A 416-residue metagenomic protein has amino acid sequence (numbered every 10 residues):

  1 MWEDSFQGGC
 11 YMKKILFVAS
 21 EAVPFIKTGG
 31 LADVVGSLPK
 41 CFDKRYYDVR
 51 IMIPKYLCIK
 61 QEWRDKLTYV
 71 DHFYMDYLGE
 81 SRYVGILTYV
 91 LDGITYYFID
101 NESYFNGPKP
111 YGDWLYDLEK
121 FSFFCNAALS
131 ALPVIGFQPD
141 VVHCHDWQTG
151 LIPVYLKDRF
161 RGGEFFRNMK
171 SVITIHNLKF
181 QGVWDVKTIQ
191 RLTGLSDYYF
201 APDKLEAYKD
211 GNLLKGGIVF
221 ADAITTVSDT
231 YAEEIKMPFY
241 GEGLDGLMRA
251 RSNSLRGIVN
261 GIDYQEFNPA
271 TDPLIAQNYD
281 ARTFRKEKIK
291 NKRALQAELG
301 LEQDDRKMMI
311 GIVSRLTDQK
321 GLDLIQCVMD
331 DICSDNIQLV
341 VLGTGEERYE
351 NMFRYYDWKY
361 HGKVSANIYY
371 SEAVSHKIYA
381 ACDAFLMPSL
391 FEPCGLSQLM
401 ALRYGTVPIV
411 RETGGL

Functional and structural regions predicted by a protein language model:
M1-W2, L390: Intrinsically disordered, low-complexity regulatory regions of eukaryotic regulatory proteins
W2-Y11: Short, Lys/Arg-enriched N-terminal segments with co-localized hydrophobic residues within the first ~10-30 amino acids
Y11-L416: Catalytic cores of nucleotide-sugar-dependent glycosyltransferases that transfer UDP/GDP/TDP-activated
